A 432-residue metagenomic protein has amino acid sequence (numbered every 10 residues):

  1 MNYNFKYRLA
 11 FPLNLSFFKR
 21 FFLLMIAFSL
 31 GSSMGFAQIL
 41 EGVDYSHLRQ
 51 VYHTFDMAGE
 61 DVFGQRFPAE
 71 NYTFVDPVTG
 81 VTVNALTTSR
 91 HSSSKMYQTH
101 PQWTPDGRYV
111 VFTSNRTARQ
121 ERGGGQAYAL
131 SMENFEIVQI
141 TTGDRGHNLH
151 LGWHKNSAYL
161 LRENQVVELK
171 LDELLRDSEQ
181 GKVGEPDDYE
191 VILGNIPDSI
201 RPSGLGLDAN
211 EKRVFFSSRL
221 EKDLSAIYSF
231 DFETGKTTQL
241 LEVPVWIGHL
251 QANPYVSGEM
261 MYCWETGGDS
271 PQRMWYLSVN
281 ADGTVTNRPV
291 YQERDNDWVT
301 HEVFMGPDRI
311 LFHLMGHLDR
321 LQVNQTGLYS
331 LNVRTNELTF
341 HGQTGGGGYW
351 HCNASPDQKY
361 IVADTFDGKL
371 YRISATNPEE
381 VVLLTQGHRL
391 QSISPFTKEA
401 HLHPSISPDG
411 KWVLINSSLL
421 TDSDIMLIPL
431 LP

Functional and structural regions predicted by a protein language model:
Q50-N84: Blade/loop signatures of beta-propeller domains
S92-H100, S114-Y159, E163: Blade-loop segments of beta-propeller domains
H100-Y109, L149-S157, L161, G204-R213 (+4 more regions): Blade-terminus and WD-like Trp-Asp/Gly-His loop motifs, strongest in beta-propeller folds
V111-A118, Y159-D172, L205-L207, F215-E221 (+7 more regions): Beta-strand C-termini and the immediately following turn/loop, strongest in propeller blades
S131-F135, D172-L174, D231-G235, S278-D282 (+3 more regions): Short loop/turn segments that connect beta-strands within beta-propeller blades
I140-L220, Q239-E242: Asp-box/WD-like beta-propeller blade repeats and closely related beta-sheet repeat scaffolds
N296, T339-C352, E379-S405: Conserved blade-ending motifs and adjacent loop-strand segments that build the rim/top face of beta-propeller domains
A400-P432: Blade-level signature of beta-propeller repeat domains, shared across WD40, Kelch, NHL, RCC1 and BNR/Asp-box propellers
